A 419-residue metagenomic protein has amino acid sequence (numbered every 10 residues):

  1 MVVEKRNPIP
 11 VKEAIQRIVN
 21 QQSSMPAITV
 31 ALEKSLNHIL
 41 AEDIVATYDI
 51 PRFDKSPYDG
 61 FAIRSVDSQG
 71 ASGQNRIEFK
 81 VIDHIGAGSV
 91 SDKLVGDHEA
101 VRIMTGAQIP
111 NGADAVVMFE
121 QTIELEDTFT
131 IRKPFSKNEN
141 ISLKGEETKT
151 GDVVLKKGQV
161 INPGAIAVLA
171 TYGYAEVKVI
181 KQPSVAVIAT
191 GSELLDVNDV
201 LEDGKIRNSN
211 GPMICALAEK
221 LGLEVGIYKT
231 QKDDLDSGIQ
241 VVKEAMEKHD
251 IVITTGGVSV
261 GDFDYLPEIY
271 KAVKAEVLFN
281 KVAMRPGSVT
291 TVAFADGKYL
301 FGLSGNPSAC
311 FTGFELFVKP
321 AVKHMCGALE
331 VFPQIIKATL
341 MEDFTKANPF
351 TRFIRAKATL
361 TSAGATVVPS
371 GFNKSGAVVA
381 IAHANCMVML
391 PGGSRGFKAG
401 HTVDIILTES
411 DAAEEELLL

Functional and structural regions predicted by a protein language model:
M1-N75, A328-R355, E416-L419: Short, low-complexity N-terminal leaders and the immediately following helix N-cap/first helix
V2-K5, I9-V11, R17, F61-K232 (+4 more regions): Short, glycine/charged-enriched hinge/interface segments at domain edges or termini
V3-V11, A175-L303, P307-G313: Helix-rich terminal scaffold detector
N7, V11-I15, I28, L32 (+14 more regions): Generic structural signal for well-ordered, non-membrane alpha-helical segments in soluble metabolic enzymes
V19-P26, D43, I109, L155-G158 (+7 more regions): Structural signal for hydrophobic packing residues in well-ordered secondary-structure cores of soluble enzyme domains
I28-E33, E42, G88, T148 (+1 more regions): Flexible glycine/proline-rich
L36-D49, V90-R102, V292-A293, G297: Short, hydrophobic/aliphatic alpha-helical segments
D54-S56, A71-Q74, D92-G96, I109-N111 (+13 more regions): Solvent-exposed alpha-helices and their adjacent loops that cap or buttress functional pockets in soluble metabolic
